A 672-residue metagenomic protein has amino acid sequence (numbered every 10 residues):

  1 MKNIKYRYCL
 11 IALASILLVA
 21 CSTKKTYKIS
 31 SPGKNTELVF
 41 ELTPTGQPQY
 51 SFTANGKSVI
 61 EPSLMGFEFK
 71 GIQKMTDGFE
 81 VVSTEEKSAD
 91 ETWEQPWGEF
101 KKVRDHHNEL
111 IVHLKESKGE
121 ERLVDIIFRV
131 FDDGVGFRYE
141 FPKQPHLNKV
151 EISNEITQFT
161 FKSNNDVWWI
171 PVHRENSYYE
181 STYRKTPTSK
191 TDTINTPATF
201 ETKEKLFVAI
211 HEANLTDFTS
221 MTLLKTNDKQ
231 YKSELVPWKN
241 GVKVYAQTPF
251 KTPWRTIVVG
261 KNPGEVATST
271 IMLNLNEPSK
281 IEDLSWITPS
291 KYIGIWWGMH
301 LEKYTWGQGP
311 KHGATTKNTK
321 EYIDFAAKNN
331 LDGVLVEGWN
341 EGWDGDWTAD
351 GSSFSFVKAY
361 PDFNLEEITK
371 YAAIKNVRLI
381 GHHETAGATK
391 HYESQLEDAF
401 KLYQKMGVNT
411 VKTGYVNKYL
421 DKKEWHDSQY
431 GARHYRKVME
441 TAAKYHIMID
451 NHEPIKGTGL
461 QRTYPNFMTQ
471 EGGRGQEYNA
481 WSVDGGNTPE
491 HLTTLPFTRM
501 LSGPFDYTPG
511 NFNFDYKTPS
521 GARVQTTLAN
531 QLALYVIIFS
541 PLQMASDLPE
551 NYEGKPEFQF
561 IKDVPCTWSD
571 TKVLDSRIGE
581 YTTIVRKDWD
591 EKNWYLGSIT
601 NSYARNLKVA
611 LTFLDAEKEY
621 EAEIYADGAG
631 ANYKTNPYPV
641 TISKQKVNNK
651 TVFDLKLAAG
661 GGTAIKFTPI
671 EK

Functional and structural regions predicted by a protein language model:
K2-L10: Bacterial N-terminal signal peptides that target proteins for export
V19-A20: C-terminal motif of bacterial Sec signal peptides marking the signal peptidase cleavage site
K25-I281: N-terminal accessory beta-strand-rich subdomains and adjacent acidic, glycine-rich linkers that precede catalytic cores
Q247-F325, N329, G333: An acidic-aromatic substrate-binding cleft motif
G338-K517, G521-T527: Aromatic- and carboxylate-enriched substrate-binding clefts and catalytic-loop regions of carbohydrate-active enzymes
D515-D590: Glycine-rich, aromatic-lined ligand/substrate-binding cores of catalytic and carbohydrate-binding domains
I578-Y620, A664-K666: Carbohydrate-binding surface patches
K644-K672: C-terminal beta-strand-rich structural cap/linker in extracellular carbohydrate-active enzymes
